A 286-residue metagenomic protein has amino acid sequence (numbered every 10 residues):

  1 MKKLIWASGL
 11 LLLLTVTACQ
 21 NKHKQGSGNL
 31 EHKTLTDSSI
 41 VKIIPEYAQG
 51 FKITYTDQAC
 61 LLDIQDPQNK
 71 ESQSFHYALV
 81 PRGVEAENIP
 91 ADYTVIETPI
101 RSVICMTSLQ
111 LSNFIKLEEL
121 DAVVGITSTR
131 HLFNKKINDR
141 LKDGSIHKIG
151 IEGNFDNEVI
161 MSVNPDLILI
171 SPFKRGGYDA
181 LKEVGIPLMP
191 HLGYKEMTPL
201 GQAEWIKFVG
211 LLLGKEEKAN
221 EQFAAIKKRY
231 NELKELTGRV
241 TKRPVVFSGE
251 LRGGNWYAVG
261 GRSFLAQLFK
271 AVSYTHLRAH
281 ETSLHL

Functional and structural regions predicted by a protein language model:
M1-W6: Bacterial N-terminal signal peptides that target proteins for export
G9-L13: Hydrophobic helical h-region of N-terminal Sec-dependent signal peptides in bacterial secretory/periplasmic proteins
T17-A18: C-terminal motif of bacterial Sec signal peptides marking the signal peptidase cleavage site
G26-T36: Short Lys/Arg-enriched alpha/beta "domain-start" segment
D63-I64, N69-M161: A short, structured surface patch at a secondary-structure boundary
I96, S145, D156, S162 (+1 more regions): Extracytoplasmic substrate-binding proteins
T275-T282: Conserved small/polar residues in nucleotide/adenosyl-binding loops
